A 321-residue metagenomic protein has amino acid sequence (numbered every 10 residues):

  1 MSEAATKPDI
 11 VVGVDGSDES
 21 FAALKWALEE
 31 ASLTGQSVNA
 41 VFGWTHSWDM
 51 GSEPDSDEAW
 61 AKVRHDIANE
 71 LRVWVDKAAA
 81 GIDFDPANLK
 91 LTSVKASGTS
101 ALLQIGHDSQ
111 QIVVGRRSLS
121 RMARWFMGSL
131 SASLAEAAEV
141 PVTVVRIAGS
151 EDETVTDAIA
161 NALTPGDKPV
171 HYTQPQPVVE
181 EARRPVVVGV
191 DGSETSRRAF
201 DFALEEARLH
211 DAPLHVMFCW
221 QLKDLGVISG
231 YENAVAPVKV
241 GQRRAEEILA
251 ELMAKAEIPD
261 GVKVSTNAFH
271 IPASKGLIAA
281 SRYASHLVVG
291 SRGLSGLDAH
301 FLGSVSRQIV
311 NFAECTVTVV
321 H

Functional and structural regions predicted by a protein language model:
M1-T6, E19, A80-V114, L119 (+5 more regions): Structural beta-alpha unit
S2-E58, P175-G230, H286: Small/aliphatic-rich secondary-structure junction motif
D9, S17, L24, L28-M127: Ordered, small/hydrophobic-rich secondary-structure cores
E29, V41-E70, D152-P175, F218-E247: Acidic, proline/glycine-rich short linear motifs
N39-V41, L89-V94, T143, H215-M217 (+2 more regions): General small-molecule cofactor/ligand-binding pocket signal
V114-A137, A148-A158, H286-F312: Glycine-rich, Arg-bearing micro-motifs that act as flexible, cationic patches
G115-R116, V142-I147, V319-H321: Short beta-strand elements of ligand-binding domains
G230, K239-E247, S265-A268, P272-A279 (+1 more regions): Protein-protein interaction modules outside structured cores
